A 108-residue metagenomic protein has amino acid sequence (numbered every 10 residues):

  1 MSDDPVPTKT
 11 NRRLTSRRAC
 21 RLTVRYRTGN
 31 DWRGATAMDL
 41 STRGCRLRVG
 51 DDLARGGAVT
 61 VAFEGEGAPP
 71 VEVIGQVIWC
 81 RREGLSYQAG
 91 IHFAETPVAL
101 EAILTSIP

Functional and structural regions predicted by a protein language model:
M1-P108: Structured alpha-helical
